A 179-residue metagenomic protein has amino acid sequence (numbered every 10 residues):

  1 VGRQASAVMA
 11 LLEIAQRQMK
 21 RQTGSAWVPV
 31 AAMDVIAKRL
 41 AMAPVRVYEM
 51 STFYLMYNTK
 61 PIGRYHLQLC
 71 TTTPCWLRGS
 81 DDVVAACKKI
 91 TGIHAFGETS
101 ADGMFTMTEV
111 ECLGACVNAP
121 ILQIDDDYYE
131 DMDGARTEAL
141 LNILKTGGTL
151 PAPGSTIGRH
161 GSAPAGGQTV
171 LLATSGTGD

Functional and structural regions predicted by a protein language model:
V1-D179: Signature of N-terminal electron-transfer/Fe-S-associated modules in redox systems
